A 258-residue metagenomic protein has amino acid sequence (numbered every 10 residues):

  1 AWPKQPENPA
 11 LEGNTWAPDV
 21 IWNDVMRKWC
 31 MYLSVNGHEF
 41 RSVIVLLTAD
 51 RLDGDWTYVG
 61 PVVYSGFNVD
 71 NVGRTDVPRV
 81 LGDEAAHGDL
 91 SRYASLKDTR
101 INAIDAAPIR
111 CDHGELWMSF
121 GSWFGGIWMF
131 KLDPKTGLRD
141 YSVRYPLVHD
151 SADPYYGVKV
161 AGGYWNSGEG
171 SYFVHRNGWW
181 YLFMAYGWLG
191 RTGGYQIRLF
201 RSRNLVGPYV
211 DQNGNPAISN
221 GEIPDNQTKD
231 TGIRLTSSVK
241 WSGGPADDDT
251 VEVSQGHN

Functional and structural regions predicted by a protein language model:
A1-N258: Carbohydrate-active catalytic/glycan-binding domains of CAZyme proteins, especially the secreted or lumenal ectodomains
